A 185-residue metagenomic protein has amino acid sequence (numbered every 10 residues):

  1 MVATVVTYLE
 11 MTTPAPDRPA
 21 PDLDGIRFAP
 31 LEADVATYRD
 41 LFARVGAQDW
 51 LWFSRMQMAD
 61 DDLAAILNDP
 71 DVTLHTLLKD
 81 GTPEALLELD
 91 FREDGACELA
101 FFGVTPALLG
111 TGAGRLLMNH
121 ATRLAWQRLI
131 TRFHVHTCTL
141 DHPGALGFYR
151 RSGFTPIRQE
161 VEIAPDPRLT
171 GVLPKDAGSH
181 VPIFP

Functional and structural regions predicted by a protein language model:
M1-P30: Acyl-donor-binding surface of acyltransferase catalytic domains
M1-T4, I163-P185: Acidic/histidine-enriched, glycine/proline-rich intrinsically disordered or flexible terminal extensions
D22-R55, K175-D176, V181: Short amphipathic alpha-helix that is part of the acyltransferase structural core
S54-D61, L67-P106: A conserved beta-strand-loop-helix scaffold within acyl/acetyltransferase catalytic domains
T105-N119, R128, L140-G144, R151: Conserved glycine-rich acetyl-CoA-binding loop
A125-T137: Conserved GNAT acetyl-CoA-binding A-motif
W126, F148-Q159: Conserved acetyl-CoA-binding loop of GNAT-fold acetyltransferases
V135-A145, E162-R168: Conserved beta-strand-loop-alpha-helix junction that forms the acyl-donor binding cleft
